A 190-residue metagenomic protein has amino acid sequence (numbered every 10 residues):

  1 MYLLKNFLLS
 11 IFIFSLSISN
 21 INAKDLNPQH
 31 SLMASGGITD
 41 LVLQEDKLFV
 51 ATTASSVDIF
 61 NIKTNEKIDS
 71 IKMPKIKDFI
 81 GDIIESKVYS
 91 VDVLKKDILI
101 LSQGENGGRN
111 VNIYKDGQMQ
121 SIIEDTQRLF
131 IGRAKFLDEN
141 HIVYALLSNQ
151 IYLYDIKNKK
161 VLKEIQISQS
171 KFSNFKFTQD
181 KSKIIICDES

Functional and structural regions predicted by a protein language model:
M1-L3: N-terminal secretory signal peptides that target proteins for export/translocation
N6-S17: Sec-dependent N-terminal signal peptides
N22-S190: WD40-repeat beta-propeller superdomains and closely related acidic/aromatic-rich repeat-like regions
